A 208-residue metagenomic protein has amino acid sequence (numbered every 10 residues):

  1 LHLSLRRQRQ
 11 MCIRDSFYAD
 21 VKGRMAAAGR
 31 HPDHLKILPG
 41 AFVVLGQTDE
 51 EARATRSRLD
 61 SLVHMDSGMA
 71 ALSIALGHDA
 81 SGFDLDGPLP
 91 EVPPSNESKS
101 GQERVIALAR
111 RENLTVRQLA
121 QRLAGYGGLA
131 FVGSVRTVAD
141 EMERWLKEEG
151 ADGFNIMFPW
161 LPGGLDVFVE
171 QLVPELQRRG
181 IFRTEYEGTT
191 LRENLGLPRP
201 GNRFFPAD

Functional and structural regions predicted by a protein language model:
L1-I13: Single conserved hydrophobic/aromatic residue that forms the stacking wall/gate of nucleotide- or nucleobase-binding
D15-S16, G23-R144, L176-D208: An alpha-helical appendage that flanks or caps ligand/catalytic pockets
F17, E51, G164-F168: Residues at alpha-helix caps and immediate loop-helix transition turns in enzyme cores, especially N- and C-cap
E148-E149: Structural motif
D152-G153: Residues at the N-termini of beta-strands
P159, G163-E187: A contiguous, mid-protein "functional segment" used to position or interact with cofactors/ions or partner subunits
